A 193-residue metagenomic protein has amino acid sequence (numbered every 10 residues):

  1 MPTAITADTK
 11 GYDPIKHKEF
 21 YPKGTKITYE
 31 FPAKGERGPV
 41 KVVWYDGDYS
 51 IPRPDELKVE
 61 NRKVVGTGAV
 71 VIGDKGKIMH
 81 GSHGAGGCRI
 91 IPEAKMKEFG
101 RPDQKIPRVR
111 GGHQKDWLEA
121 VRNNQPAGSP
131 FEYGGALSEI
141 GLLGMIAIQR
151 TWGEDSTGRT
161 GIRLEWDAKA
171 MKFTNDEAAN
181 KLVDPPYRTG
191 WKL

Functional and structural regions predicted by a protein language model:
P2-L193: Glycine-enriched catalytic-core subsegment of oxygenase/oxidase enzymes
